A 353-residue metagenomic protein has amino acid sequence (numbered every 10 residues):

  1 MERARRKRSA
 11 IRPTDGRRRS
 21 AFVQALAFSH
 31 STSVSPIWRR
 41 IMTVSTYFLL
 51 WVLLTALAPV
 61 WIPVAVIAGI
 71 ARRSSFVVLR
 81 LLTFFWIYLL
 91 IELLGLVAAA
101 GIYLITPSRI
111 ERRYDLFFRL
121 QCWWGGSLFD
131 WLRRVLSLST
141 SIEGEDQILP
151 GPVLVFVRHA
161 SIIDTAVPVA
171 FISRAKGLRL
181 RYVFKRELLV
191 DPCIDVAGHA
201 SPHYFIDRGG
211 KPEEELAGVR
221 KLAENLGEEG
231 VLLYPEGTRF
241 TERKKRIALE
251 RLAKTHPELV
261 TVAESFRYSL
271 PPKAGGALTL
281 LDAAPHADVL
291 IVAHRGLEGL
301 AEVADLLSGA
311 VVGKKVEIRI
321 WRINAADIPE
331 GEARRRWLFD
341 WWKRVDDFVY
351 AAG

Functional and structural regions predicted by a protein language model:
R3-R12: Low-acidity, Ser/Thr- and Arg-rich intrinsically disordered low-complexity segments
D15-V153, V167: Membrane-anchoring hydrophobic helices of lipid-metabolizing enzymes
A99-W124, R134, V153-K211: Catalytic core of membrane glycerolipid acyltransferases/transacylases, capturing the structured, soluble-facing
I163-D164, E213-E215, P271-G275: Short, glycine/acidic-rich beta->alpha junctions
R186-S201, N225-E330: A cross-family acyltransferase "interaction/gating" segment
P212-E224: A Trp-anchored, charged/polar loop motif used as the substrate-binding/catalytic surface of acyl/ester-handling
P329-G353: Accessory terminal regions of nucleic-acid processing enzymes
